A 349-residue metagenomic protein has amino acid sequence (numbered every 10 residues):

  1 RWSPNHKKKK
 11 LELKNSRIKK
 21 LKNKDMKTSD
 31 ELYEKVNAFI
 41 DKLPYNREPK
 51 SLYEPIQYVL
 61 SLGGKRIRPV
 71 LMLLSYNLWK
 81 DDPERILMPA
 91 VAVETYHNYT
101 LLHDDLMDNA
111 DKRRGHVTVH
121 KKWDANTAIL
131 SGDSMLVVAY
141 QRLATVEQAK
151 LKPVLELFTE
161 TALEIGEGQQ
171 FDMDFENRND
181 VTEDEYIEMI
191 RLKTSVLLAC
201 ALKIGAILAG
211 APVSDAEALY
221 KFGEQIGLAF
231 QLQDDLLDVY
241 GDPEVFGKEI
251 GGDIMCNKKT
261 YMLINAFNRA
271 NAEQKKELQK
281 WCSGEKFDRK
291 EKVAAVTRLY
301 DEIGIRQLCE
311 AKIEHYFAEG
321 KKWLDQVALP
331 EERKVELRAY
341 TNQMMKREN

Functional and structural regions predicted by a protein language model:
L13-N349: All-alpha prenyltransferase/terpene-synthase fold signal
